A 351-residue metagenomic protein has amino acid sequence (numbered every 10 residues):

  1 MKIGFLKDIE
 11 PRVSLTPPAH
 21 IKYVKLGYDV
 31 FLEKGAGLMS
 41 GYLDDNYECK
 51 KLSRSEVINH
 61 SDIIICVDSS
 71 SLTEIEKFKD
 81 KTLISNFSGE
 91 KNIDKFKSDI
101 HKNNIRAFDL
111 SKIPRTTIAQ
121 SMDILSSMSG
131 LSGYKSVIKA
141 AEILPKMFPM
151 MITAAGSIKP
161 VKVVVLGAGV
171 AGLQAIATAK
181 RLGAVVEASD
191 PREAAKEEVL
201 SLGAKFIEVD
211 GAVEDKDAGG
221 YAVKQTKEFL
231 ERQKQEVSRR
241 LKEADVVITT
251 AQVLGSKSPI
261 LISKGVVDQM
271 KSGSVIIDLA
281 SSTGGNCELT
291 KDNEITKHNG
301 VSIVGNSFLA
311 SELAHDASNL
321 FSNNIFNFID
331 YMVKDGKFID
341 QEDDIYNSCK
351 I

Functional and structural regions predicted by a protein language model:
K2, L72-V161: Glycine/serine-rich phosphate-binding loop and adjoining beta1-alpha1 elements at the start of nucleotide-handling
K2-N104: An N-terminal-biased, well-structured beta-alpha scaffold segment characteristic of Rossmann-like dinucleotide-binding
D8-G41, P149-R240: Glycine-rich phosphate/diphosphate-binding loop of Rossmann-like nucleotide-binding domains
P11-S14, T73-K77, V253-I262, C287-E288: Glycine/threonine-rich flexible loop motifs
C49-V57, S70, D217-V247, A251-K264 (+2 more regions): A structured beta-alpha segment of the ubiquitous adenosine-cofactor-binding alpha/beta core
K91-T116, S256-L309: Rossmann-fold NAD(P)-binding glycine/threonine-rich loop
S111-I113, T117-A154, C287-I351: Adenosine-phosphate binding glycine-rich loop
